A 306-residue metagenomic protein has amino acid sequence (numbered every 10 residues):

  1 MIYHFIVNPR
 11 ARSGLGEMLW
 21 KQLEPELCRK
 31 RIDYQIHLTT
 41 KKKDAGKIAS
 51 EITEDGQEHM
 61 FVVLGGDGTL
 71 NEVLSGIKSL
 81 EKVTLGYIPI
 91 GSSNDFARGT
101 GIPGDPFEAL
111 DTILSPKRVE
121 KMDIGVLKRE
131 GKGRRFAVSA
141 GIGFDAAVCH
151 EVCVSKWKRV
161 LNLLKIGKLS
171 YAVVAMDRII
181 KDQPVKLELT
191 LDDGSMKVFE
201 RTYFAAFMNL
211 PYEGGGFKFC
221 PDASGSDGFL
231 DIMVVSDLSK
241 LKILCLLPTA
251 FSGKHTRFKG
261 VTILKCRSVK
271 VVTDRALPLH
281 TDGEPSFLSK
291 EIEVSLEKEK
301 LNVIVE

Functional and structural regions predicted by a protein language model:
M1-F61, N71, E108-L110, R118: ATP/NTP phosphate-donor binding region
P9, L64-G66, I90: Glycine-rich beta-strand-to-loop/alpha-helix junction loops that act as flexible
G16, L191-D193, F199, K218-E306: ATP/nucleoside-binding phosphotransfer catalytic cores, i.e., glycine-rich phosphate-binding loops
K30, S79-T84, G91-Y203: Catalytic core of DAGKc-family lipid kinases
V62, G86: Short aromatic-hydrophobic micro-motifs that form the base-stacking/packing surface for donor nucleotide recognition
T69-E81: Short Gly/Thr/Asp-enriched flexible loops that form oxyanion-binding sites at enzyme active sites
D145, F204-C220: Glycine-rich phosphate/pyrophosphate-binding beta-alpha loops
